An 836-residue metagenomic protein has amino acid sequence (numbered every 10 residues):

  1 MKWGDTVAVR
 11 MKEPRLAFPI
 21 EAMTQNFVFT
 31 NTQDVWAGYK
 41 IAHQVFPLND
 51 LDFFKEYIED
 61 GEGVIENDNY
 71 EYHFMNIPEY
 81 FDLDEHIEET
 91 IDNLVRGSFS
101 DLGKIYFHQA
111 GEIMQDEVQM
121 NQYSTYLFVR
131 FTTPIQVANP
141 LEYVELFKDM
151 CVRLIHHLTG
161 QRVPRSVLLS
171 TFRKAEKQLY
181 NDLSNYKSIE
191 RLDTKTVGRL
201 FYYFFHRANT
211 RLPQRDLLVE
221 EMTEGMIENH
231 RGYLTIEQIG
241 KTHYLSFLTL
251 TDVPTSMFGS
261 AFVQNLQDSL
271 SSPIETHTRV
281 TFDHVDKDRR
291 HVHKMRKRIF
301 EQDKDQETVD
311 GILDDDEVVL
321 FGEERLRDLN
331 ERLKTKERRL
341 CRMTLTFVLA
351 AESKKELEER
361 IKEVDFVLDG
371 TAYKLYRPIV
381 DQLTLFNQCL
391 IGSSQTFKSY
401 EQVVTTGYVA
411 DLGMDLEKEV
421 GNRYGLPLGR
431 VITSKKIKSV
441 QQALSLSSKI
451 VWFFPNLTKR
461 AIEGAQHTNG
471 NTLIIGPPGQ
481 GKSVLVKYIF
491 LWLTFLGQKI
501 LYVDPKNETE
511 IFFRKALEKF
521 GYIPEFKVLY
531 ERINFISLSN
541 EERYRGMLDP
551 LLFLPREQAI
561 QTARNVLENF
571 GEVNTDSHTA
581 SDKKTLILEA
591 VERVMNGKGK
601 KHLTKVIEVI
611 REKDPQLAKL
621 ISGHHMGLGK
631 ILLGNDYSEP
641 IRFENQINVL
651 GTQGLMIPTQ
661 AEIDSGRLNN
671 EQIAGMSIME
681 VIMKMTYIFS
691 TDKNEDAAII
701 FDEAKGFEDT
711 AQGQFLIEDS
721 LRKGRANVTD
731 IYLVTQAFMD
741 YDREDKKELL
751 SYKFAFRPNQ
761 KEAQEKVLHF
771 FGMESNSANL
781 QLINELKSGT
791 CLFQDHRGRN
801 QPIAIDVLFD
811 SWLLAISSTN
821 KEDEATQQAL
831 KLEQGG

Functional and structural regions predicted by a protein language model:
M1-T406: Extended, folded cores of ATP/NTP-driven motor/assembly subunits in large transport and secretion machines
L51-E66, V285-R290, N387-V451, A516-K519 (+4 more regions): P-loop NTPase motor domains
E59-V64, I437-F535: Glycine-rich phosphate-binding loop of nucleotide-binding enzymes
N69-Y70, G497-Q498, I533, N727-T729 (+1 more regions): Short glycine-/polar-rich loops that comprise or flank the Walker A/P-loop and associated switch/sensor motifs
N76-E88, D92, G97-S98, Y488-E589: Switch/coupling segment of Walker-type NTPase motor domains
M114-Q115, L552-K601, Y741-G836: P-loop NTPase motor core of the ASCE superfamily
Q306-E307, L457-F490, V503-T509, Q660-Q781 (+1 more regions): Conserved P-loop NTPase motor cores
K435-V451, N456-T458, E463-T472, G476 (+4 more regions): Charge-patterned, long linear interaction tracts outside catalytic cores
